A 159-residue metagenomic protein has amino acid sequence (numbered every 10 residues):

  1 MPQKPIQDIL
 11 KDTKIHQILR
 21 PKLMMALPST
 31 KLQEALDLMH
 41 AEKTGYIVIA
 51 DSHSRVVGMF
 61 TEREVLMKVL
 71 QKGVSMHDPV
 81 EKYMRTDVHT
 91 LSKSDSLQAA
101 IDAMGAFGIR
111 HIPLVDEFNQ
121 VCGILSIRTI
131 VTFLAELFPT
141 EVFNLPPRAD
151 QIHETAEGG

Functional and structural regions predicted by a protein language model:
M1-G159: Tandem CBS (Cystathionine beta-synthase) repeat/Bateman regulatory domains
